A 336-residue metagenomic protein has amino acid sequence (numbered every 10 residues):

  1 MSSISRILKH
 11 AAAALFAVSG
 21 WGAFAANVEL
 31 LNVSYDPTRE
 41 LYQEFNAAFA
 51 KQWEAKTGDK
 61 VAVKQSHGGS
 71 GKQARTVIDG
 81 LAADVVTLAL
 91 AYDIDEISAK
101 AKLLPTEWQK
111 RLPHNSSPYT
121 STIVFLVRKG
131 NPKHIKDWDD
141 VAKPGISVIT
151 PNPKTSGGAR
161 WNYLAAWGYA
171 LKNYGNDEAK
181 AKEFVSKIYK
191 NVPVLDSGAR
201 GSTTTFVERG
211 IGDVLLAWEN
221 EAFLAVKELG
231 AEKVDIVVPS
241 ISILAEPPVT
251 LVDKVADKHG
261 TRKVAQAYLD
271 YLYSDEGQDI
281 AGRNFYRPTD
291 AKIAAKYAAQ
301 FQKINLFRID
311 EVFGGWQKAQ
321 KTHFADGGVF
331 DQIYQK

Functional and structural regions predicted by a protein language model:
M1-R6: N-terminal secretory signal peptides that target proteins for export/translocation
L8-S19: Sec-dependent signal peptide hydrophobic core
W21-A25: Sec/Tat signal peptide C-region and signal peptidase I cleavage site
A26-S156, K296-A298, N305, Y334-Q335: N-terminal segment of the mature folded domain
V33-Y35, V127-K129, S147-Y174, Y189-V192 (+1 more regions): Short beta-strand->loop
G130-K136, T155, G168-N176, V255-K263: Short helix-loop capping/hinge motifs at secondary-structure junctions, enriched in acidic/polar residues
Y174-S240: Ligand-binding pocket segment of bilobal, Venus flytrap-like solute-binding proteins
A256-K336: Extracellular/periplasmic juxtamembrane helices and adjacent flexible linkers that interface with membrane partners
